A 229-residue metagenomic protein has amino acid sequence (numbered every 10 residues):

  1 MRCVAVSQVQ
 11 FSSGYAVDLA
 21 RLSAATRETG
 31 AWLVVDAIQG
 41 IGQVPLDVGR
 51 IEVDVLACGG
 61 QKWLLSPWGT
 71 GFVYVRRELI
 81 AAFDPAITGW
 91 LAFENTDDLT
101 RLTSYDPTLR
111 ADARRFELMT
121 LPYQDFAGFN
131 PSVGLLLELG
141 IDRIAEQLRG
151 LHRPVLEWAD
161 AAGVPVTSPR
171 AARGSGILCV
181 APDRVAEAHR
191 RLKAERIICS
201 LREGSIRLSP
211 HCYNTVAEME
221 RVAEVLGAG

Functional and structural regions predicted by a protein language model:
M1-G42, W63: Active-site phosphate-binding strand-loop segment of PLP-dependent enzymes
A20-A24, E28, P131, G150 (+4 more regions): Alpha-helical scaffolding segments of alpha/beta enzyme cores, especially the outer helices of TIM-barrel or partial
L33-V34, V166, C199: Hydrophobic beta-strand scaffold residues
I51-R101: Active-site PLP attachment segment
P107-L156: Structural signature of PLP-dependent enzymes
A145-E195: Conserved PLP-binding catalytic core of the aspartate aminotransferase-like
R184-G229: PLP-dependent enzyme catalytic core of the Aspartate aminotransferase-like
